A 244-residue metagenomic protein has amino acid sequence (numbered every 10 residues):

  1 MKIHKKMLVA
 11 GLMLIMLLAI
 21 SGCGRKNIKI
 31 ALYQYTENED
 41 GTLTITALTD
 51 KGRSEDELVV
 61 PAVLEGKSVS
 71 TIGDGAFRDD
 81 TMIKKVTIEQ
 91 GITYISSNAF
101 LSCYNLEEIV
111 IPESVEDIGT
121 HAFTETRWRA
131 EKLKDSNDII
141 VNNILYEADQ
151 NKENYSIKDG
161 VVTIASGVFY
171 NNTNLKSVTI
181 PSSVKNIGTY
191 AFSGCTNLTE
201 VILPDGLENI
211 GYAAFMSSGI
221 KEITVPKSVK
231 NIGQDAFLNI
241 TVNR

Functional and structural regions predicted by a protein language model:
M1-G11: Bacterial N-terminal signal peptides that target proteins for export
L14-L17: Processing junctions and N-termini across compartments
A19-G22: C-terminal motif of bacterial Sec signal peptides marking the signal peptidase cleavage site
G24-K26: Bacterial signal peptide processing site
L32-T42, R53-S70, T81-Y94, C103-D117 (+6 more regions): Structural signature of tandem-repeat unit edges
L48-K51, V63, G75-F77, V168-F169: Acidic, Ser/Thr
G73-A76, S96-A99, T120-A122, S166-V168 (+3 more regions): Consensus positions within tandem repeat domains that build extended binding/scaffold surfaces
